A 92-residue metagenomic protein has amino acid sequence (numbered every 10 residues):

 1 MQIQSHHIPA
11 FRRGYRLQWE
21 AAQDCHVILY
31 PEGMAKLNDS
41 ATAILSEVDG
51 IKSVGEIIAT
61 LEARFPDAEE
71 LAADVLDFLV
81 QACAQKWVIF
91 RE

Functional and structural regions predicted by a protein language model:
M1-S46, R91-E92: Acidic, low-complexity/disordered tracts enriched in E/D and polar residues
G33-E92: Long, charge-rich, low-complexity alpha-helical segments
